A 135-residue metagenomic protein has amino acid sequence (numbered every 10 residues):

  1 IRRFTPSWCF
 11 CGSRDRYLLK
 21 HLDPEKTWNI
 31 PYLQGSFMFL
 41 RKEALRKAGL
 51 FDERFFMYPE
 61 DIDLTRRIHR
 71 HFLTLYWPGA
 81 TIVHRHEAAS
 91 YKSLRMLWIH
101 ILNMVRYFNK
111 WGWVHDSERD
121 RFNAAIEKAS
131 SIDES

Functional and structural regions predicted by a protein language model:
I1, L50, H86-A88: Glycine-centered small-residue hotspots that permit tight backbone geometry or close packing
I1-I30: Short, flexible, basic/aromatic active-site loop/helix in glycosyltransferases
I1-R2, R41, M104: Generic structural signal for conserved hydrophobic packing positions in ordered secondary structure
L22-E25, K47, A89: Short amphipathic alpha-helical segments at helix-loop
W28-N29, S36-M38, K42-F56, I62-V83 (+1 more regions): Catalytic donor-sugar/metal-binding loop of nucleotide-sugar-dependent glycosyltransferases
M57-Y58, M104: Conserved short hydrophobic patches within well-ordered secondary structure
D63-R66, R70-S135: Active-site-adjacent helix/loop segment of glycosyltransferases that harbors family-specific signature motifs
